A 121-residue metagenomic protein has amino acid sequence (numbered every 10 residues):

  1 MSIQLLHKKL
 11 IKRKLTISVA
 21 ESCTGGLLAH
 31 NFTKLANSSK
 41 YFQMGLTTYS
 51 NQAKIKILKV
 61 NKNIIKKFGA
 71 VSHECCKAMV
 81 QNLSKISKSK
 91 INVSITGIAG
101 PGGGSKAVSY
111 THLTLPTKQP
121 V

Functional and structural regions predicted by a protein language model:
M1-L113: Short alpha-helical segments enriched in small residues
H112, K118-V121: Single conserved hydrophobic/aromatic residue that forms the stacking wall/gate of nucleotide- or nucleobase-binding
